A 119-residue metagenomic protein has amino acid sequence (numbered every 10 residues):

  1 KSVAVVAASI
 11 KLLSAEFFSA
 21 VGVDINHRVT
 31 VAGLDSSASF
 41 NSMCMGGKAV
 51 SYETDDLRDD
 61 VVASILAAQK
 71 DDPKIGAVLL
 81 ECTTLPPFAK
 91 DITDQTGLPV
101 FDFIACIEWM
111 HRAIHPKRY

Functional and structural regions predicted by a protein language model:
K1-A4, S19-V21, M45-K48, I114-Y119: Short, surface-exposed amphipathic charged segments that create phosphate/polyanion-binding patches used for binding
S2-A7, T93-C106: Short hydrophobic/aromatic-enriched beta-strand-loop microsegments
A4, I75-T83: Periplasmic-binding protein-like
S9-L12, E81-P87, I107: Gly/Ser/Thr-rich loops at beta-strand to alpha-helix junctions that form or flank small-molecule/cofactor-binding
L13-D72: Active-site rim beta-loop-alpha module in soluble metabolic enzymes
D71-I75, L85, Q95, P99: Hydrophobic alpha-helical segments
F88-I92: A short acidic, amphipathic alpha-helical/loop segment
V100-Y119: Short, flexible loop segments at boundaries between secondary-structure elements
